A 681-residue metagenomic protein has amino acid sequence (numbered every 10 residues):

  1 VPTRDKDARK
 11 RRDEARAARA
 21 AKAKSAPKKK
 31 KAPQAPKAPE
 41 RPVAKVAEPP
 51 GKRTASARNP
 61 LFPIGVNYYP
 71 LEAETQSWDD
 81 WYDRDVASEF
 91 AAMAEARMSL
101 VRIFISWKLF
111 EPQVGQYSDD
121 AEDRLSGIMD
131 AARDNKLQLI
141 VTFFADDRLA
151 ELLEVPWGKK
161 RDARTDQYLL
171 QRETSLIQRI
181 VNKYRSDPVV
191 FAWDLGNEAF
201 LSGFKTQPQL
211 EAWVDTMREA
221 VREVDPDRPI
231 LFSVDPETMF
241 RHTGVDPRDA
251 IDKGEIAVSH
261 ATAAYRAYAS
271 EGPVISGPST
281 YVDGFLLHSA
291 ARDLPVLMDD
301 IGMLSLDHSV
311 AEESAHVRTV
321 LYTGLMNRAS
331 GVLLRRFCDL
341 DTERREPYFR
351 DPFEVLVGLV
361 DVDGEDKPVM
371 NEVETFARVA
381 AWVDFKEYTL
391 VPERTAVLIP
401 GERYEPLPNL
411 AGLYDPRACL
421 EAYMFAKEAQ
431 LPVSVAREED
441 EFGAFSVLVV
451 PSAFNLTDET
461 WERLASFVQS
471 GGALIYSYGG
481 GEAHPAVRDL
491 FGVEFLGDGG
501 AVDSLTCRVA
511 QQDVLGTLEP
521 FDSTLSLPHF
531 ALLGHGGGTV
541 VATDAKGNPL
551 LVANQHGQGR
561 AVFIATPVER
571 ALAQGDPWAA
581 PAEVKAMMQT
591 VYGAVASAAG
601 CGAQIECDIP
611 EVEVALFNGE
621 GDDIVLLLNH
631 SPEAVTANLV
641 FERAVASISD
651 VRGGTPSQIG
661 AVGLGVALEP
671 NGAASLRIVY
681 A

Functional and structural regions predicted by a protein language model:
V46-G254: Active-site mouth of glycoside hydrolases
P70, F200-F204, Y268-A269, D283-V317 (+3 more regions): Active-site clefts of carbohydrate-active enzymes
P229-F232, T238-L306, D339: Glycoside hydrolase catalytic-domain groove-lining segments
E237, A422-F442: A short, well-structured beta->alpha microelement
I301, S314-D351: Substrate-binding cleft of secreted/luminal carbohydrate-active enzymes
F337-R394: Aromatic-rich peripheral "rim/lid" segments of glycoside hydrolase catalytic domains that contact and position glycan
Y404-M424: Glycine- and acidic-residue-enriched helix-capping/strand-helix junction motifs
L456-A681: A conserved amphipathic helix/loop scaffold that creates a polar/acidic microenvironment used either to coordinate
